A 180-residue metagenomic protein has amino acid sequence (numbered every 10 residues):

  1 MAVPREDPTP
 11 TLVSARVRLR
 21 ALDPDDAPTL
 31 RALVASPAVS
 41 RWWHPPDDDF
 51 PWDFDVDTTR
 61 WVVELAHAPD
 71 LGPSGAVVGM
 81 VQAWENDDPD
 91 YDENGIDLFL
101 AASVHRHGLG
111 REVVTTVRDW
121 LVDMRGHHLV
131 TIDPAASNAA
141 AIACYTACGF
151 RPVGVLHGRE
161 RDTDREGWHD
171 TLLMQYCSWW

Functional and structural regions predicted by a protein language model:
M1-W52, T171, W180: A short, well-structured alpha-helix characteristic of acyl/acetyltransferase catalytic modules
T11, S74-V78, V153: Local beta-strand/beta-hairpin segments that build beta-sheet-rich folds
L22, T131-P134, T146, R151-D170: Conserved catalytic-core motifs of GNAT/GCN5-like acyltransferases
T29, G95, E112, L129 (+2 more regions): Amphipathic alpha-helical recognition patches that constitute DNA-binding helices
S40-H105, R111, W120, M124 (+1 more regions): Acetyl-CoA-dependent GNAT
H107-W120, I142-A147: Conserved acetyl-CoA-binding loop-helix of GNAT-fold acetyltransferases
G110, V114, N138-A141, G158-T163: Short glycine/proline-centered loop/turn elements that form peptide/ligand docking sites
D123-D133: Conserved GNAT acetyl-CoA-binding A-motif
